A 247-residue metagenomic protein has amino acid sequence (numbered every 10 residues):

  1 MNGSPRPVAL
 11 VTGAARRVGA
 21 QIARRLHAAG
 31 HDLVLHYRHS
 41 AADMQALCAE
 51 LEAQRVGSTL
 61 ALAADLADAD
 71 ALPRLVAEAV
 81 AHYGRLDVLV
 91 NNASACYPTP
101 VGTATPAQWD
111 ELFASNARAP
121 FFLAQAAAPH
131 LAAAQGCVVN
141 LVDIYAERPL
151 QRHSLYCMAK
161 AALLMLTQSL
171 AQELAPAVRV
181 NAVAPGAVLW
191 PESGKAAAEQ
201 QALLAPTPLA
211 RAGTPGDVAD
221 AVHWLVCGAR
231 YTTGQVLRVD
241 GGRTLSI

Functional and structural regions predicted by a protein language model:
A15-R17: Conserved glycine-rich cofactor-binding loop
H31-A46: Conserved glycine-rich Rossmann-like NAD(P)H-binding loop of the short-chain dehydrogenase/reductase
P100-V101, T105-F113, L203: Substrate-binding pocket helix/loop in short-chain dehydrogenase/reductase
A124, A159, T167: Active-site helix of classical SDR
P129, A171-P176: Alpha-helical segment proximal to the catalytic Tyr-Lys
R148, H223, C227-I247: Short C-terminal tail/terminal secondary-structure segment of NAD(P)H-dependent dehydrogenase/reductase domains
A175-R179, T233-G234: Short, small/polar-rich loop/turn modules that mediate ligand/substrate recognition or access, typified
